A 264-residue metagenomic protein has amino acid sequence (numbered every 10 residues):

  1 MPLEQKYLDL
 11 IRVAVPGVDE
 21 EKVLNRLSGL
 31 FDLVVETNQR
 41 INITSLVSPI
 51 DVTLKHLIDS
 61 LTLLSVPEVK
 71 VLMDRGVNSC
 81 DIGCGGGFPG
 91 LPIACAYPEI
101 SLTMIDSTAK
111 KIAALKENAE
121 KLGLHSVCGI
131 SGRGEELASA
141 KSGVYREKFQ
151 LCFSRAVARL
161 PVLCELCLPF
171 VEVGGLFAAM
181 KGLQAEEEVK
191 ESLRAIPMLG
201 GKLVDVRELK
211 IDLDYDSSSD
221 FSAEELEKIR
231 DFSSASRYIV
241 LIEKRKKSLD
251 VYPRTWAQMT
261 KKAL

Functional and structural regions predicted by a protein language model:
P2-D74, K110, K116-V127: Class I SAM-dependent transferase core
N38, A119, K141, L193-I196: Conserved hydrophobic residues forming the short capping helix/wall of the S-adenosyl-L-methionine
L61-A158, C164-E165: Conserved SAM/SAH cofactor-binding pocket of Class I
K111-A113, A185, V189: Short alpha-helix immediately C-terminal to the canonical SAM-binding loop
V157, M180-Q184, E208: Short strand-turn motif at the edge of the Rossmann-like AdoMet-binding core
V171-E172: Helix-to-beta-strand junctions that scaffold the AdoMet/dcAdoMet cofactor pocket in Class I SAM-dependent enzymes
G175: Glycine-centered, small-residue-biased loops immediately flanking beta-strands in adenine/cofactor-binding cores
L193-L264: SAM/dcSAM-binding transferase cores
